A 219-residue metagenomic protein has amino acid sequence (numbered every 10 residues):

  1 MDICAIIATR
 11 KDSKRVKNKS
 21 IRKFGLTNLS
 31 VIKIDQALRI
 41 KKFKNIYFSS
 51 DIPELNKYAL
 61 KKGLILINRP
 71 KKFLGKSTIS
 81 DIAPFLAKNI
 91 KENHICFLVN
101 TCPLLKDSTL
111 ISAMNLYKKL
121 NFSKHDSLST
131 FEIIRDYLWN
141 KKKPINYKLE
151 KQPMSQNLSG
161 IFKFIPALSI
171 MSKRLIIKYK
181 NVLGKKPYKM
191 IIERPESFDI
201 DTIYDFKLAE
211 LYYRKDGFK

Functional and structural regions predicted by a protein language model:
M1-K17: N-terminal nucleotide-binding beta1-loop-alpha1 segment
D2-I7, A37, N45-I46: Hydrophobic targeting segments
R22-K23, F48, F97, F198: Conserved SAM-binding loop
L29-N45, K57: A short, N-terminal amphipathic alpha-helix
I46-S50, T130-F131: Short internal beta-strands
Y47, P53-F97, L104-S112: Short phosphate-binding loop-to-helix
D81, P103-E196: Conserved core of the sugar-phosphate nucleotidyltransferase
M190-I191, P195-K219: Hydrophobic helical membrane-anchoring modules
